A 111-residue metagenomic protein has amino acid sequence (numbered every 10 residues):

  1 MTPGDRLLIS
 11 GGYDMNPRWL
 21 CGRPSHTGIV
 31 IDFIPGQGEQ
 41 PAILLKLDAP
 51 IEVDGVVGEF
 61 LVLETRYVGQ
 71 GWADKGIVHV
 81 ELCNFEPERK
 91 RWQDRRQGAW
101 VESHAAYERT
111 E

Functional and structural regions predicted by a protein language model:
L7, S25-H26, E102, E108: Generic hydrophobic/packing signal
L8-Q97: Basic/aromatic-rich interaction segments and small domains that mediate binding to polyanionic partners
R95-E111: C-terminal partner/receptor-binding element of secreted or periplasmic proteins
